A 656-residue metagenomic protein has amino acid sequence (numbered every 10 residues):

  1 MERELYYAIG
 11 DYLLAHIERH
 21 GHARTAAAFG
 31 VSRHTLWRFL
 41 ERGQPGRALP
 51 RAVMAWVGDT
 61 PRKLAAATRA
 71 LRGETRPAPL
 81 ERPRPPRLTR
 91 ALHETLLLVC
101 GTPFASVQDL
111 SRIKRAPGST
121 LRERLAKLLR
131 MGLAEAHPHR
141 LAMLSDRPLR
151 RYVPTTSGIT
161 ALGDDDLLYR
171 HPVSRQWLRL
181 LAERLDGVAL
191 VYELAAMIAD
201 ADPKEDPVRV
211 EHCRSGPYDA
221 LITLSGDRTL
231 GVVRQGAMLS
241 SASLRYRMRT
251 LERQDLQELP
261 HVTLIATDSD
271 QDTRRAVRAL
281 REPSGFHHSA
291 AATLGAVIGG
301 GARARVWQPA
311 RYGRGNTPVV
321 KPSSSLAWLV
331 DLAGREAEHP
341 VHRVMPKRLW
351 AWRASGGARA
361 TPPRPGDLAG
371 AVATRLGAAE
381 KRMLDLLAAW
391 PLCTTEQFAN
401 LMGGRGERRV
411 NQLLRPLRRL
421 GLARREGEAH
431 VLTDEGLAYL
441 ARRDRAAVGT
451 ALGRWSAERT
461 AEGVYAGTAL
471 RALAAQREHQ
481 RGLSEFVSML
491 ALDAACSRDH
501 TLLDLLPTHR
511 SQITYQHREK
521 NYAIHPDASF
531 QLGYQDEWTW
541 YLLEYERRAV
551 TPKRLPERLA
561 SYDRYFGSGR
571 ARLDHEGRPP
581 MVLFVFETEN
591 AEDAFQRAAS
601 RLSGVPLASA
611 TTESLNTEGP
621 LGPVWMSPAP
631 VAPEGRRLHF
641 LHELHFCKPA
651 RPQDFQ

Functional and structural regions predicted by a protein language model:
M1-H20, A28, A55, R62-A65: A short, Lys/Arg-rich alpha-helix, primarily the initiator
E4, A27-G30, H34-R38, A48 (+3 more regions): Nuclease-adjacent, charged terminal/linker segments that flank catalytic cores
A8-I9, A189-L194, S241-L251, R274-L280 (+3 more regions): Well-ordered, non-membrane alpha-helical segments in soluble/globular domains
R42-A55: Short, basic-rich loop-to-helix N-cap that marks the start of a DNA-contacting helix
A66-L80, G163-P203, A451-S497: Helix-turn-helix/homeodomain-like alpha-helical modules used for DNA recognition and transcription-factor dimerization
T75-P79, R84-R87, H93, D255-H261 (+4 more regions): Non-catalytic C-terminal interaction segments of nucleic acid-processing enzymes
L180-L244, A472-Q480, S488, D499-Y541 (+1 more regions): Active-site metal-binding core of divalent-cation-utilizing nuclease and nuclease-like domains
D227, R234-A242, R249-T267: DNA-contacting interfaces and partner/effector-binding or oligomerization modules in DNA-centric proteins
